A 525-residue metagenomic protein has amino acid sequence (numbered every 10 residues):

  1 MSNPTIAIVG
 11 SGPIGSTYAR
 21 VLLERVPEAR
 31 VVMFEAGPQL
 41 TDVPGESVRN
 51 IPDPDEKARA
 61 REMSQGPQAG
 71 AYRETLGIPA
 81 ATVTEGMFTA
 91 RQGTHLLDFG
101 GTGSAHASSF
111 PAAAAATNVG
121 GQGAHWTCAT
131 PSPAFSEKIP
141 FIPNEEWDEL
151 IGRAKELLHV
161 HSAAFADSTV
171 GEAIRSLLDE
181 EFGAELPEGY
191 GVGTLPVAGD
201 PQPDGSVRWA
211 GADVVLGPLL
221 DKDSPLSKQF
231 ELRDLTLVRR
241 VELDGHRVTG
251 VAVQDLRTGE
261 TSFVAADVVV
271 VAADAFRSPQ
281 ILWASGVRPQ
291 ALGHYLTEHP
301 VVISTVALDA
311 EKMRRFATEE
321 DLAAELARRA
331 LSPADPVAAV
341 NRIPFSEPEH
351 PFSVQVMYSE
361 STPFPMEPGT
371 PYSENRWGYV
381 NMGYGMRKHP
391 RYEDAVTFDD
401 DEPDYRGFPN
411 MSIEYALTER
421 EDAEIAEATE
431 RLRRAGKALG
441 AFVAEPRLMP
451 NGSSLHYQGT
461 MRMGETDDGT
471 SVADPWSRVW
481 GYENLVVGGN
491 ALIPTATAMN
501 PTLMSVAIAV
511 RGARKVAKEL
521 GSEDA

Functional and structural regions predicted by a protein language model:
P4-M33: N-terminal Rossmann-like FAD-binding beta1-loop-alpha1 element of flavoenzymes
E24-V32, A36-E62, V241, A252-L326 (+3 more regions): Glycine-rich loop(s) and the adjacent beta-strand/alpha-helix scaffold that form part
P38-P79, A116-C128: Conserved N-terminal glycine-rich FAD pyrophosphate-binding loop of Rossmann-like flavoproteins
A71-E74, P79-R91, A105-S108, A112 (+5 more regions): Conserved redox-cofactor binding core of oxidoreductases
A90-A115, P289-L292, V301-M411, L417-E419 (+2 more regions): FAD cofactor-binding and catalytic pocket of flavoenzymes
E231-D234, R239-D244, M411-A496, T502: A glycine-rich dinucleotide-binding beta-alpha-beta segment and adjacent secondary-structure elements that constitute
T495-V516: A conserved FAD-binding loop/helix module that cradles the flavin
